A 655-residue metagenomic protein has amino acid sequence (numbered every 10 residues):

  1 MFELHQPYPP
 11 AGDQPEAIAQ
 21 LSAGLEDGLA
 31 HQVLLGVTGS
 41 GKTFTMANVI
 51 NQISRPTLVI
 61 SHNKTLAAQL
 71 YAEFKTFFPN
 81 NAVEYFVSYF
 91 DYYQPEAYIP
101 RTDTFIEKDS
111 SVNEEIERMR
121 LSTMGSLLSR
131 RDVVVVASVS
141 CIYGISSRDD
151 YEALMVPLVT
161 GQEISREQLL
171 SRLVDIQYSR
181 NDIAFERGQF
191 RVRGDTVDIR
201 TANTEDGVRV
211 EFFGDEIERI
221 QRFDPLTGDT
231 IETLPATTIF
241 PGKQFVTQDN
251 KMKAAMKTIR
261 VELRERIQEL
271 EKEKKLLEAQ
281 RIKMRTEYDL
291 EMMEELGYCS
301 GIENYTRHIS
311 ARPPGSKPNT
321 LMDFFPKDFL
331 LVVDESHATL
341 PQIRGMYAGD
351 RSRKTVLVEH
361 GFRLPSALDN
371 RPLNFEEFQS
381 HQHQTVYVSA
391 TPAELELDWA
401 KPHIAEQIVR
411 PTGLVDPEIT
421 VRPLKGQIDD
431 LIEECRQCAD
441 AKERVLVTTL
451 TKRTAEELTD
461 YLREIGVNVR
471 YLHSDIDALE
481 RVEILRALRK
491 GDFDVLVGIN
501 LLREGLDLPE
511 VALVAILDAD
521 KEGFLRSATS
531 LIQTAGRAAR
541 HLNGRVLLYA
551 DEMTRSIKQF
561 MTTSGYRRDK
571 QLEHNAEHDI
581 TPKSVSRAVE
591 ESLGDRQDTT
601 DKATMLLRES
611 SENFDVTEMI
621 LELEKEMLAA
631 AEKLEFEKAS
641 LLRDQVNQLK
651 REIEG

Functional and structural regions predicted by a protein language model:
M1-V33: Conserved pre-motif I regulatory segment
E26-V33, R55-P56, D132, E443-R444: Pre-Walker A (Motif I) flank of P-loop NTPase domains
D27-V49: Walker A/P-loop
P56-A67, C438-D460: Conserved strand-helix element at the start of the C-terminal RecA-like helicase core
A68-T76, E96-Y98, E457-Y461: Short amphipathic alpha-helical segment within the helicase RecA-like ATPase core that mediates nucleic-acid
F86-V135, V139-I428, E434-C438, T459 (+3 more regions): N-terminal cationic and glycine-rich segments that engage phosphates or anionic surfaces
D149, T451-H473: Conserved helicase motor "Helicase C" RecA-like lobe of SF1/SF2 P-loop NTPases
I476-G498: Conserved helicase ATPase core of P-loop NTP-dependent helicases/translocases
